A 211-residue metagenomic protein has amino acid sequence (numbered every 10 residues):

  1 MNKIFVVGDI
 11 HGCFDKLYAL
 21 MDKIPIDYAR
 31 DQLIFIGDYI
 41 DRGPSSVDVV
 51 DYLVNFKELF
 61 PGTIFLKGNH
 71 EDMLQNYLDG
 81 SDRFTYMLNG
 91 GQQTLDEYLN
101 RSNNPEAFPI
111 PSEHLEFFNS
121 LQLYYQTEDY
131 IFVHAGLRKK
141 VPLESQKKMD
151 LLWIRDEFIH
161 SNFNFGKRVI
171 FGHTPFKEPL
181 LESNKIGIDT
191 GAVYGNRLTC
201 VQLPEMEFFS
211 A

Functional and structural regions predicted by a protein language model:
M1-F5, Y125-F132, E182: Beta-strand-turn-beta hairpins that frame and shape the catalytic cleft of phosphate-ester-processing enzymes
M1-Y52: N-terminal active-site segment of His-dependent metallophosphoesterases
V6, L33-F35, F65-L66, I131 (+2 more regions): Residue-level marker for buried hydrophobic side chains located in beta-strands that build the well-ordered beta-sheet
D9, D38, L53, G68-N69 (+6 more regions): Divalent metal-coordination and catalytic microenvironments
H11-D15, D41-P44, D72-Q75, K139-K140 (+2 more regions): Active-site environment of divalent metal-dependent phosphoester hydrolases
R42-Q122, I154, F158-H160: Active-site neighborhood of divalent metal-dependent phosphoester bond hydrolases
P109-V141: Hydrophobic, aromatic-enriched interface-forming segments
L143, K148-A211: Conserved beta-sheet core of the metallophosphoesterase superfamily
